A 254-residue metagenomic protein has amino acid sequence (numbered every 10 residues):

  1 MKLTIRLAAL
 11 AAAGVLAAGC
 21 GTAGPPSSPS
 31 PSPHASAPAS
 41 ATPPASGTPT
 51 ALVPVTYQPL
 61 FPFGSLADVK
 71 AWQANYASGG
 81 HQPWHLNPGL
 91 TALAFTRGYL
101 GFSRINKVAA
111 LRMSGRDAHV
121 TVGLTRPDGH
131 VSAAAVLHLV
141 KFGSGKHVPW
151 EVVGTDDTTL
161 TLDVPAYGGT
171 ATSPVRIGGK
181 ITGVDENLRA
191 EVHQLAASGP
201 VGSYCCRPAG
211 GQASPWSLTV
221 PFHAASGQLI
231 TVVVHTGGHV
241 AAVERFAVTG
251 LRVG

Functional and structural regions predicted by a protein language model:
M1-A18: Sec-dependent bacterial lipoprotein signal peptides
C20-Y76: N-terminal low-complexity, Pro/Thr-rich disordered segments that flank secretion/membrane-targeting signals
L60-T91, L162-E191: Extracytoplasmic/periplasm-facing segments of secreted or lipoprotein envelope proteins
H81-K107: Short, non-transmembrane alpha-helical segments in secretory-pathway proteins
F102-K107, Y167-R176, K180-G254: Ser/Thr-rich low-complexity repeats and stalk/linker segments
R104-D128: Surface-exposed, charged secondary-structure patches
G129, A135-G143, V233-E244: Short, exposed beta-strand-loop hairpins at the edges of beta-sheets in extracellular/periplasmic proteins
A133-T161: Short beta-strand edge/turn micro-motifs at domain boundaries
